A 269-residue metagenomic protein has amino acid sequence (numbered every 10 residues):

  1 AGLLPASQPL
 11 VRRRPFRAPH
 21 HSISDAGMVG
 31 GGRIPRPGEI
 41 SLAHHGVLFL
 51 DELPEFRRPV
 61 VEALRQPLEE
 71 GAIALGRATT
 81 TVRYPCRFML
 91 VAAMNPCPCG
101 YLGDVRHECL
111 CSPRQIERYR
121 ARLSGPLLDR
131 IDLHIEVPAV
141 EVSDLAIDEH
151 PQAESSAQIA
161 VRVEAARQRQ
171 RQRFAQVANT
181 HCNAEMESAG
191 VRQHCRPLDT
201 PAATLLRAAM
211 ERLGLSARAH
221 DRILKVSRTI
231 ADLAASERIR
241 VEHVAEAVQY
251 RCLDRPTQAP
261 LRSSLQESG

Functional and structural regions predicted by a protein language model:
A1-P15, R238: Conserved P-loop
P9-L48, T81: Conserved alpha-helical scaffold flanking the Walker A/P-loop in AAA+ ATPase domains
R14, A18, L53-P54, A121 (+1 more regions): Hydrophobic alpha-helical scaffolding
I34-P35, R58-P260, G269: Basic, amphipathic alpha-helical bundle interface domains used for macromolecular binding and assembly
H45, D51-L53, A63: Walker B catalytic acidic pair
L48-F49, E55-F56, V142: Residues immediately C-terminal
S264-Q266: DNA/chromatin major-groove-contacting recognition/catalytic segments
